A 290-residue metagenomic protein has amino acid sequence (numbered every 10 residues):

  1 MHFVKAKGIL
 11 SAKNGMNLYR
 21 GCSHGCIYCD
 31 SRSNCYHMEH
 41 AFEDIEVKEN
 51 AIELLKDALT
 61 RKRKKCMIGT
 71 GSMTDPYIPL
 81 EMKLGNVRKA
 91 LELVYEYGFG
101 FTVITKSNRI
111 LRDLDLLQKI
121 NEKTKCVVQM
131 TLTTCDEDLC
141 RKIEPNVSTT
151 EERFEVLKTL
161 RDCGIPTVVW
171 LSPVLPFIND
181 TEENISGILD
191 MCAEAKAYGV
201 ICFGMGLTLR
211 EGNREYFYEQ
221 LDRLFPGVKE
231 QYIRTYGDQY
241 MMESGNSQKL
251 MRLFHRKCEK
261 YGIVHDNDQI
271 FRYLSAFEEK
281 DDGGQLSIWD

Functional and structural regions predicted by a protein language model:
M1-K5, E183-D290: Auxiliary Fe-S-binding modules of radical SAM enzymes
M1-Q129, T133-R141, T150-F154: Conserved Radical SAM active-site core
V47, R109-L111, P176-N179, T208: Acidic-and-aromatic substrate-binding clefts and catalytic sites of carbohydrate-active enzymes
L84-G85, Q118-M130, N179-K196, L221-L224: Short, electropositive alpha-helical surface patch
G98-F99, I165, A197: A structural motif
Q118-N121, F154-D162, H255, E259: Surface-exposed amphipathic alpha-helices with a cationic face
C135-E137, E144-N146, T159-T181, G204-L207: Conserved strand-turn element in the central/C-terminal portion of the radical SAM core barrel that lines
